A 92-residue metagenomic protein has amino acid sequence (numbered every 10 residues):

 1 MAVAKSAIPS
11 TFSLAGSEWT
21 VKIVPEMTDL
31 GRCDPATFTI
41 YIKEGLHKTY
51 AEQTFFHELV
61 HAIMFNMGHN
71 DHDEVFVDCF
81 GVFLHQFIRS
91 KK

Functional and structural regions predicted by a protein language model:
A2-T49, F65-I88: Active-site scaffold of zinc-dependent metalloenzymes
Q53-F65: Active-site recognition of the HExxH zinc-binding catalytic motif
S90-K92: Charged phosphate-binding loop/patch that engages nucleotide di/tri-phosphates or the phosphate backbone of nucleic
